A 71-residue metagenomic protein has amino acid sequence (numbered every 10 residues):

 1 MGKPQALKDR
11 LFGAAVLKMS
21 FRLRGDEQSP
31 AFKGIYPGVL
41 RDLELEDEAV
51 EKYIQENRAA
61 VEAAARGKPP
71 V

Functional and structural regions predicted by a protein language model:
M1-F32: Extended serine/threonine-enriched, polar tracts that run as long, contiguous segments within proteins
L7-R10, G38-R41, Y53: Short, low-complexity, polar/charged sequence segments that are solvent-exposed and flexible
L23-G25, D42, A59, G67: Positively charged, low-complexity intrinsically disordered regions
G25-E46: Domain-exit/linker segments immediately C-terminal to small folded modules
E48-V71: Glycine- and charge-rich intrinsically disordered segments
